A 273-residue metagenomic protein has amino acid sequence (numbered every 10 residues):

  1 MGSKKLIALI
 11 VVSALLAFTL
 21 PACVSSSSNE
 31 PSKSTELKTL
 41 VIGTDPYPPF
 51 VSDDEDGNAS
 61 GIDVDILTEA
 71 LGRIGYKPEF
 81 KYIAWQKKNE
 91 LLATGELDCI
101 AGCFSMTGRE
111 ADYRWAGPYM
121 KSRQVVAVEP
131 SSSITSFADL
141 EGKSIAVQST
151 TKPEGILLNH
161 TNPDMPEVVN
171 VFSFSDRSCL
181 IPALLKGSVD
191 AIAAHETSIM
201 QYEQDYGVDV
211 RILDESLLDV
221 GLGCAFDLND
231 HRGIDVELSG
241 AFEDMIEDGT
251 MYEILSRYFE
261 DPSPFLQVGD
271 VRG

Functional and structural regions predicted by a protein language model:
T19-A22: C-terminal motif of bacterial Sec signal peptides marking the signal peptidase cleavage site
V24, G61-R73, I134, A138-S144 (+2 more regions): Extended ligand-binding regions for polar small-molecule ligands
E30-F104, S173, D248: Extracytoplasmic small-molecule ligand-binding "clamshell" domains of the periplasmic binding protein/Venus flytrap
D45-P46, K121-V128, Q204-E243, D261-G273: Periplasmic-binding protein-like
D53-D56, L67-Y76, P153-F174, E203-G207 (+1 more regions): Ligand-binding cleft/hinge of the Venus flytrap
T68, G72-R73, E79-D139, R211 (+1 more regions): Acidic, polar ligand-binding/catalytic clefts
Y76, G117-E167, N229-H231: A conserved helix-loop-strand patch within extracytoplasmic ligand-binding domains of the periplasmic binding
E90, G102-D112, I156-N159, A183-K186 (+1 more regions): A ligand-binding cleft/hinge motif common to bilobed small-molecule-binding domains
